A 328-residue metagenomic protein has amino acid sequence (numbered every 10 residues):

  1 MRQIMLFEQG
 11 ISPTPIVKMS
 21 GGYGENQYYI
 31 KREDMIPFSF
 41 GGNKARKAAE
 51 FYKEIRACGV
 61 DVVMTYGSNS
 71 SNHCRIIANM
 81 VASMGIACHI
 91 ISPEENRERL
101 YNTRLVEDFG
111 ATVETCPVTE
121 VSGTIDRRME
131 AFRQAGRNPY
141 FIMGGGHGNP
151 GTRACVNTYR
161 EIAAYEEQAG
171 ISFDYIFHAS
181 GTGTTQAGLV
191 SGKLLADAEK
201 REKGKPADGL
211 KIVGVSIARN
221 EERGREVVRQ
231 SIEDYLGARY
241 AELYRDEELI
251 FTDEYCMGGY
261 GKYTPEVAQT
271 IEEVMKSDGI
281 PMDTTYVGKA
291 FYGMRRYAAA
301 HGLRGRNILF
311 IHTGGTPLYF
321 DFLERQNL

Functional and structural regions predicted by a protein language model:
M1-L328: PLP-dependent amino-acid enzyme catalytic core
